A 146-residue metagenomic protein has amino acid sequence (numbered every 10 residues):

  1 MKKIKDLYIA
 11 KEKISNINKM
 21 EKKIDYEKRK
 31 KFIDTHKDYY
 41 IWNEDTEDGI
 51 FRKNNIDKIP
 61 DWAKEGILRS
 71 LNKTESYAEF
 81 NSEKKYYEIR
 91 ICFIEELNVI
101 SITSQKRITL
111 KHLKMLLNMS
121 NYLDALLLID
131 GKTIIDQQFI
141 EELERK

Functional and structural regions predicted by a protein language model:
M1-K146: Acidic (Asp/Glu-rich) sequence patches and key acidic residues that form negatively charged surfaces used
